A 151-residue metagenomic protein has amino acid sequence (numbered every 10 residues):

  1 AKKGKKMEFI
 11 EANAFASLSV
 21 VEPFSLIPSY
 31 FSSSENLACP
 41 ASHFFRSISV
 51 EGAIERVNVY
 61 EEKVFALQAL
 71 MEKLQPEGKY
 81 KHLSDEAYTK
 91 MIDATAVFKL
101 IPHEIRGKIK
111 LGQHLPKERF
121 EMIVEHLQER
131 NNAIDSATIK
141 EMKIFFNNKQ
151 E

Functional and structural regions predicted by a protein language model:
A1-K6, P76-Y80: Short, charge-rich amphipathic segments
K3-A66: Short, structured beta-strand-loop surface elements
V57-E151: C-terminal edge-of-domain segments
